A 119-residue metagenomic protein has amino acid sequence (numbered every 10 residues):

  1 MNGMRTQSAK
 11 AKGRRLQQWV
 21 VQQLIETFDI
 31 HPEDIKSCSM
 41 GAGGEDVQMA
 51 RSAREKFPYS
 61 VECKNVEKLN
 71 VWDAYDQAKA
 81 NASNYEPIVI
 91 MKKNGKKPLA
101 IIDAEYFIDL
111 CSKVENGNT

Functional and structural regions predicted by a protein language model:
M1-T119: Catalytic phosphate/metal-binding cores of nucleic-acid and nucleotide-processing enzymes, i.e., regions that mediate
